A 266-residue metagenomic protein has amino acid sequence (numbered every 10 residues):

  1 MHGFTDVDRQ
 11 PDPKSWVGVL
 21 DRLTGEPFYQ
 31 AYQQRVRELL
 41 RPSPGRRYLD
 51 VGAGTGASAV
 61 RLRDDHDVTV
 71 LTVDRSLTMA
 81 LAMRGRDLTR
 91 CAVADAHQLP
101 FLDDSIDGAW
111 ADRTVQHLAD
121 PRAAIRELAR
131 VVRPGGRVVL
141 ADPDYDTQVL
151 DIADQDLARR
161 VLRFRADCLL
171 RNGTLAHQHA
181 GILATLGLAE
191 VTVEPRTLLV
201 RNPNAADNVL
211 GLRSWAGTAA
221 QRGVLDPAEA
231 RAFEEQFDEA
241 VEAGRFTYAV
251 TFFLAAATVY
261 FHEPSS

Functional and structural regions predicted by a protein language model:
M1-S43, A57-R61, M79-A82: Conserved class I S-adenosyl-L-methionine
R47-V51, T55-Q98: Class I SAM-dependent methyltransferase SAM/SAH-binding core
W110: A conserved beta-strand element that flanks and buttresses the S-adenosyl-L-methionine
R113-T114: Short catalytic micro-motifs in class I SAM-dependent methyltransferases
R122-R137: A short glycine-rich, Lys/Arg-flanked "PGG" loop and its adjoining helix->strand segment in the class I
V139-A205, V224: Conserved catalytic/acceptor-binding region of the Class I
E190-S266: Conserved Class I S-adenosyl-L-methionine
